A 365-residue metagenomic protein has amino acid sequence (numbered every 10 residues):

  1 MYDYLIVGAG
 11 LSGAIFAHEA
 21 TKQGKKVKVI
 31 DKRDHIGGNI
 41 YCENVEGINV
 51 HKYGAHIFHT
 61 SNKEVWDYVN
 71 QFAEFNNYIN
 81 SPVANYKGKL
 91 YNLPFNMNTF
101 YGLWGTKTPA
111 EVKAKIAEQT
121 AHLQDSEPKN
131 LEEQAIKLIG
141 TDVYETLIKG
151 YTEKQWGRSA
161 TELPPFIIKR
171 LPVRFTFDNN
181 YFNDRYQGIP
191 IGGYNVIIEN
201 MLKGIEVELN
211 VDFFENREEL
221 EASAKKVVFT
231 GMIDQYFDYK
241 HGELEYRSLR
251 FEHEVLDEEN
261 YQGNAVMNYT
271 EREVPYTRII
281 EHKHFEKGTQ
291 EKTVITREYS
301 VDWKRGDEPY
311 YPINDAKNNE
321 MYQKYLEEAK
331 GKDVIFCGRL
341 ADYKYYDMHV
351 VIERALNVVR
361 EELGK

Functional and structural regions predicted by a protein language model:
Y2, G24, I205, S223-K225 (+1 more regions): Short, well-ordered alpha-helix to beta-strand connector turns
Y2-V29, V359, L363: N-terminal Rossmann-like FAD-binding beta1-loop-alpha1 element of flavoenzymes
G13-A14, I36-N39, Y345: Short N-terminal binding/cap micro-motifs at the start of the first secondary-structure element
T21-E46: Glycine-rich FAD pyrophosphate-binding loop
Q23, F214-K324: Mid-domain catalytic core of redox enzymes that form a hydrophobic substrate pocket/lid adjacent to a catalytic redox
E46-H122: Dinucleotide-binding Rossmann-like beta1-alpha1 core, especially the glycine-rich loop that anchors the ADP
K87-Y91, M97-K225, Q235: Active-site/ligand-binding neighborhood in enzyme catalytic cores
E308-K365: C-terminal catalytic lobe of FAD-dependent flavoproteins
